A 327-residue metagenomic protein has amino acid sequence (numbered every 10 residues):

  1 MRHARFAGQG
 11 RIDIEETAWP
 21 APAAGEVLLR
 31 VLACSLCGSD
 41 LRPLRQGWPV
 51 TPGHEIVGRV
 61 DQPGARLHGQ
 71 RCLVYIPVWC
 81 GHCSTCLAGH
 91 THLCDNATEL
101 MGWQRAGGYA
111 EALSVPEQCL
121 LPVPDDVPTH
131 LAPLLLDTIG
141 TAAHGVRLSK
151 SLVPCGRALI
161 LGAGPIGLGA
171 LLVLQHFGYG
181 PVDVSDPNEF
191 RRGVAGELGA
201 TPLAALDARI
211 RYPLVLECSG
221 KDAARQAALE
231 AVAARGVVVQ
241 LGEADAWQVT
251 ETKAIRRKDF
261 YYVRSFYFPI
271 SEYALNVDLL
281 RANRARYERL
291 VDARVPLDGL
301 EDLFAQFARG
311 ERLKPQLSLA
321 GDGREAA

Functional and structural regions predicted by a protein language model:
H3, Q226, I270-A327: C-terminal hydrophobic helical "lid"/dimerization subdomain of Rossmann-like NAD(P)H-dependent oxidoreductases
A18-C34, L44-S84, P124-V127: Glycine-rich beta-strand-centered segment in the early N-terminal region that forms part of a ligand/cofactor-binding
A33, L216-C218: Short, well-ordered coil/turn residues at beta-beta hairpins and beta-strand->alpha-helix junctions within
R71, D125-D207: Mid-domain Rossmann-like dinucleotide-binding core that forms the NAD(H)/NADP(H) cofactor-binding site
L73, L216, V239: N-terminal Rossmann-like NAD(P) cofactor-binding module of classical short-chain dehydrogenase/reductase
C80-L161: NAD(P)H dinucleotide-binding glycine-rich loop of Rossmann-like/cofactor-binding domains, especially the beta1-alpha1
D207-V215: A short acidic, Gly/Pro-enriched loop at the edge of an enzyme's catalytic core that lines a small-molecule cofactor
D222-A282, L319-A327: Glycine-rich phosphate-binding loop and adjacent beta-alpha segment of Rossmann(oid) nucleotide-cofactor-binding
